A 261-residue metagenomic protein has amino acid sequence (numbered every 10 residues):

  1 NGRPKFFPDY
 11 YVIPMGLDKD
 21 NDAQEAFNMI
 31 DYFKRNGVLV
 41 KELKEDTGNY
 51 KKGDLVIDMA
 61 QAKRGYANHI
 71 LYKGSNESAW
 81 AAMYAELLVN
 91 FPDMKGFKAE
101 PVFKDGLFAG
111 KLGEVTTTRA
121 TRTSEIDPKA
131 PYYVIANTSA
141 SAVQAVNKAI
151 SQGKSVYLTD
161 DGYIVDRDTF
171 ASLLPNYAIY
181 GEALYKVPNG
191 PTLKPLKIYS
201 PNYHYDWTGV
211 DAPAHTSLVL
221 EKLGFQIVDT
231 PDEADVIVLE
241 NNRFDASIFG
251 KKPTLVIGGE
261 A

Functional and structural regions predicted by a protein language model:
N1-A261: Intrinsic-disorder/low-complexity accessory segments
